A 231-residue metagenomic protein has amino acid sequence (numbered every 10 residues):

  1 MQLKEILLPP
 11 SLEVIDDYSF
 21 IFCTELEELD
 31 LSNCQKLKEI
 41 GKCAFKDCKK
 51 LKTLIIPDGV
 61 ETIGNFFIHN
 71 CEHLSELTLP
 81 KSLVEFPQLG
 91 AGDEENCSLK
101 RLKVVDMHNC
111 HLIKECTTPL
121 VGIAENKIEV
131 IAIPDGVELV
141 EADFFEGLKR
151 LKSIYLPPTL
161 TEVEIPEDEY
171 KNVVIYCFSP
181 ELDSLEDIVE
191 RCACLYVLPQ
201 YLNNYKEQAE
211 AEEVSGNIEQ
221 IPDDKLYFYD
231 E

Functional and structural regions predicted by a protein language model:
M1-V14, T24-E39, K49-T62, E72-E85 (+7 more regions): Structural signature of tandem-repeat unit edges
D16-S19, G41-A44, G64-F67, G90 (+2 more regions): Consensus positions within tandem repeat domains that build extended binding/scaffold surfaces
I21, H69, L89-S98, T118-V121 (+4 more regions): A structural signal for leucine-rich repeat
Q208-V214: Helix-loop-beta element that forms the nucleotide-linked donor phosphate-binding surface in glycosyltransferases
